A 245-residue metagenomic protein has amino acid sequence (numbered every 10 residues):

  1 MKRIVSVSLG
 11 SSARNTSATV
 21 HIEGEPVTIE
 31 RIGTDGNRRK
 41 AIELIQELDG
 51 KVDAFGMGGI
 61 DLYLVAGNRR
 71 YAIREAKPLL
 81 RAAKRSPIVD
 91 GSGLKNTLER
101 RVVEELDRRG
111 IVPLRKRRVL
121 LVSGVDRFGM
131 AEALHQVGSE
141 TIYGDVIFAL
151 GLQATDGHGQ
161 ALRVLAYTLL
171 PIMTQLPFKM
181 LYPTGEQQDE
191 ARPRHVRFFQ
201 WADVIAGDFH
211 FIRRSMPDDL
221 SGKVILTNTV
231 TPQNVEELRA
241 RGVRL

Functional and structural regions predicted by a protein language model:
M1-K116, Q136-V137, V204-G207, S221-V235 (+1 more regions): Metallocofactor- and cofactor-centric catalytic cores in central/energy metabolism, strongly enriched
L9, Y143-D156, V230, N234-R239: Metal-ion/cofactor- or nucleotide/acyl-coenzyme-handling active-site neighborhoods
T34, V122-G124, G185-D189: Active-site glycine- and acidic-residue-rich loops that bind and position anionic ligands or nucleotide-like cofactors
G56-M57, L120-L121, I142-G144: A structural signal for short, well-ordered beta-strand segments and their strand-loop junctions that often border
R109-G110, G129-A133, R194-H195: A generic local secondary-structure boundary/capping motif
K116, V125-M173: Glycine-rich phosphate/diphosphate-binding loop of Rossmann-like nucleotide-binding domains
G151-H210: Active-site rim beta-loop-alpha module in soluble metabolic enzymes
R213-D218: Short, T/G/N/S-enriched strand-turn elements that build extracellular solenoid repeat scaffolds
